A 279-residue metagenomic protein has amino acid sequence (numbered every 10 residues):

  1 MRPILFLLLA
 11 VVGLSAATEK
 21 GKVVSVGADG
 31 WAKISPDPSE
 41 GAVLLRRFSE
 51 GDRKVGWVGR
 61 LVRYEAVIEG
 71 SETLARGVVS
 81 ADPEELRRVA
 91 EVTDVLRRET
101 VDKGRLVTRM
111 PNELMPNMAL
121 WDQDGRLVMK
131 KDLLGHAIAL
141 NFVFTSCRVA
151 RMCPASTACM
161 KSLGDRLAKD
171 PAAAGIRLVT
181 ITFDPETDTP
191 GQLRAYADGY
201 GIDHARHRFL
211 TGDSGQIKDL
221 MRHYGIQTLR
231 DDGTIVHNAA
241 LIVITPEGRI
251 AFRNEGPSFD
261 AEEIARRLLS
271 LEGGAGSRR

Functional and structural regions predicted by a protein language model:
F6-A17: Hydrophobic h-region of N-terminal signal peptides that target proteins for export in Gram-negative bacteria
A16-D29: Structural detector for short beta-strands of small beta-barrel domains
A28, V58, V79-K130, A158 (+1 more regions): N-terminal "domain-start" segment that seeds a small globular fold
S39-F48: A short macromolecule-binding patch
E50-R63: Short nucleic-acid-contacting surface segments enriched for D/E, G, S/T with interspersed K/R
V128-C159: Short active-site neighborhood of thiol/selenol oxidoreductases, capturing the structured segment around
A155-L220: Structural microenvironment flanking redox-active thiols in thiol-disulfide oxidoreductases
D219, Q227, D231-R279: Thiol-/selenol-based redox modules, centered on thioredoxin-like and closely related oxidoreductase domains
